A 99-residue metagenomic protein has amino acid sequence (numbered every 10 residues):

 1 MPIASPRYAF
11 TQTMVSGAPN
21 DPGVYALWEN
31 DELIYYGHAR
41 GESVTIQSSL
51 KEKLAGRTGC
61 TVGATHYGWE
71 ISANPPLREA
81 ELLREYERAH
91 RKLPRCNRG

Functional and structural regions predicted by a protein language model:
M1-V44, E70-E85: GIY-YIG nuclease catalytic motif and its immediate N-terminal context
I46-T61: A broadly used, surface-exposed interaction patch
S48, E85-H90: Short arginine-rich
T58-S72: Basic nucleic-acid-binding interfaces
A89-G99: Coupling/hinge elements of helicase-like and P-loop NTPase modules
